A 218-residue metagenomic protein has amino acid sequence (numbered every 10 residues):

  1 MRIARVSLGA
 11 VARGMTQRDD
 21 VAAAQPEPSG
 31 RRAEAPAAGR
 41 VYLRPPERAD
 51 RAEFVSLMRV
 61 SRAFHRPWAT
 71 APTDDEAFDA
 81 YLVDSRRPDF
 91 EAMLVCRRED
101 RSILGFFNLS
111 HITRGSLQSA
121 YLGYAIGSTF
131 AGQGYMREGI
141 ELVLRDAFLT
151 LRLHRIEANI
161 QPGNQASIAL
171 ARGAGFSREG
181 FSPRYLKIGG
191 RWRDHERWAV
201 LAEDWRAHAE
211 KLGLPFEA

Functional and structural regions predicted by a protein language model:
M1-E53, L57-R62, C96-A218: Acyl-donor (CoA/ACP) binding surface of acyl/acetyltransferases
L57, S61-F64, W68, P88: Generic N-terminal helix/loop capping motif
A63-L82: Conserved GNAT-fold acetyl-CoA-binding loop/helix
T73-E76, S85-R86, A125-I126, P215: Juxtamembrane/interface motifs at transmembrane-helix termini
Y81-D84, D146: A generic secondary-structure signal
V83-L94: A short helix-loop-beta-strand connector motif used in the catalytic cores of GNAT acetyltransferases and, in some
